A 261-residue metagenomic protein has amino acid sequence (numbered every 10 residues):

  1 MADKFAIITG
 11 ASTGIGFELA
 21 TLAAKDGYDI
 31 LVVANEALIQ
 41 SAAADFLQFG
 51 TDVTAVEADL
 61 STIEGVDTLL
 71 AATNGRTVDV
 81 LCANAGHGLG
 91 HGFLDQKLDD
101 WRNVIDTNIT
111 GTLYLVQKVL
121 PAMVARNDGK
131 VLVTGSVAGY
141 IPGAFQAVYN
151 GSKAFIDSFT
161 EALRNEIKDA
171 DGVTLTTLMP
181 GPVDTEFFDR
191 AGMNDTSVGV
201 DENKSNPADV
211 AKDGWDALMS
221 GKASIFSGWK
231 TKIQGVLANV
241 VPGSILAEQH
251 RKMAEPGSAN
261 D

Functional and structural regions predicted by a protein language model:
S12-T13: Conserved glycine-rich cofactor-binding loop
D26-A42: Conserved glycine-rich Rossmann-like NAD(P)H-binding loop of the short-chain dehydrogenase/reductase
N84-L89: Conserved NAD(P)H cofactor-binding loop of Rossmann-fold oxidoreductase domains
G92-F93, K97-I105: Substrate-binding pocket helix/loop in short-chain dehydrogenase/reductase
V116, S152: Active-site helix of classical SDR
S136: Residue(s) in the substrate-gating loop at a strand-loop-helix junction that position the organic substrate next
E166-W229, V240, S244-E248: SDR active-site lid
